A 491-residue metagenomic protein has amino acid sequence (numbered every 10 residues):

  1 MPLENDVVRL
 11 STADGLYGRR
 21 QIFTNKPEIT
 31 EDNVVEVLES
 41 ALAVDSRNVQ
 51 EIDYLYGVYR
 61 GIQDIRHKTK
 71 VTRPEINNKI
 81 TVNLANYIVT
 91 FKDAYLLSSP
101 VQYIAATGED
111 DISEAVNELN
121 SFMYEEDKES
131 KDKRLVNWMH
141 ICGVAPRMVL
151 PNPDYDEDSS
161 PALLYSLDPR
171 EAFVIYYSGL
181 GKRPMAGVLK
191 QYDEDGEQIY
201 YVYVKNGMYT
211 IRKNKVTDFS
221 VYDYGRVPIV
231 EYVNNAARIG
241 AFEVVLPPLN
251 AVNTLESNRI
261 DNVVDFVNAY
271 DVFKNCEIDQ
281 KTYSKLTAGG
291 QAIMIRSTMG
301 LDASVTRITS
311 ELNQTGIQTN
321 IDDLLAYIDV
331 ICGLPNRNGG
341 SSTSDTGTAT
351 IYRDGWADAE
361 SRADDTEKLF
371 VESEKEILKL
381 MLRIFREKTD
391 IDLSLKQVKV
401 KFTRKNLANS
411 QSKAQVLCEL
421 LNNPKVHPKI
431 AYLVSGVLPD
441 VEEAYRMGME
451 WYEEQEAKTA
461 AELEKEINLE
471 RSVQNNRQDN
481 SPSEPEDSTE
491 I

Functional and structural regions predicted by a protein language model:
M1-L16, N250-S257, V264-V267, D271-K274 (+1 more regions): Glycine- and charge-rich intrinsically disordered segments
M1-L164, R477-I491: Extended, helix-rich architectural segments
P2-Y59, N235-L246, K274-L301, N338-D345 (+3 more regions): Short N-terminal secondary-structure initiator segments
N33, V37, E51, D111-S121 (+12 more regions): Exposed alpha-helical structural elements
D111, A115, M123-K131, M139 (+6 more regions): Short amphipathic alpha-helical segments
K133-V136, H140-I239: Extended, regular secondary-structure scaffolds
T217-D354: Extended, charged amphipathic alpha-helical segments
S284-T287, Q291-L301, L312, G316 (+2 more regions): C-terminal helix-loop subdomains that flank or include functional centers
